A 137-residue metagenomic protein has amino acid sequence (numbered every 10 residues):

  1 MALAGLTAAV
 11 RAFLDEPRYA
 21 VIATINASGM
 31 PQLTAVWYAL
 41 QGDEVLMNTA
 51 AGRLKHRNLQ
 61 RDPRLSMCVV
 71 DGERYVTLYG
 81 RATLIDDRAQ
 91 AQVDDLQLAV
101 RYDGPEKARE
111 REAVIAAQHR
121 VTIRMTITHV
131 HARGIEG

Functional and structural regions predicted by a protein language model:
M1-A20: Short, basic/aromatic recognition patches
M1-G5, R74-G137: Charged, gly/pro-rich active-site loop segments
V10, K55, A91-D95: Amphipathic alpha-helical interface surfaces
V10, R18, D43, R74 (+1 more regions): A generic secondary-structure signal marking the coil-to-beta-strand transition
L14-D15, Q60-R61, A116: Alpha-helix boundary recognition
P17-A51, R57-L59, L65-C68, T77-R81: Short beta-strand segments
R18-Y19, R64, D103, V130: Generic structural signal for secondary-structure transition and capping sites
